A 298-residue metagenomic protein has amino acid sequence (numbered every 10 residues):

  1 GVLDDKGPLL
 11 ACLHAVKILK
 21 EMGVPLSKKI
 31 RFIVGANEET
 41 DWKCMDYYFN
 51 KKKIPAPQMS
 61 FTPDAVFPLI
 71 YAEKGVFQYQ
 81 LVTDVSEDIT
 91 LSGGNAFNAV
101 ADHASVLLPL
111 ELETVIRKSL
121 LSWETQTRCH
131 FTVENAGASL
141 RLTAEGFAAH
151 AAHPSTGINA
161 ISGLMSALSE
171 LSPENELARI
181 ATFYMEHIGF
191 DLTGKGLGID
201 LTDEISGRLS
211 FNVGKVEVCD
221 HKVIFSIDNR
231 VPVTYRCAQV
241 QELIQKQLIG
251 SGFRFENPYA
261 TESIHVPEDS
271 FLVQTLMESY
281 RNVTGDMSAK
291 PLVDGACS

Functional and structural regions predicted by a protein language model:
D5-V85, E113, R117, L192-R208: Acidic/histidine-rich catalytic neighborhood of metal-dependent amide-processing enzymes
P68-Y71, G93-F97, C129-V133, N212-E217: Short beta-strand/turn micro-motifs at beta-sheet edges
F77-Y79, A99-L107: Short glycine-/aliphatic-rich beta-strand segments at the starts of folded cytosolic domains
T83, L108-L112, A144-G146, N229-V231: Short beta-strand-to-loop capping motifs
D84-N95, T125-C129, G207-N212: Short amphipathic beta-strand starts and helix->beta connectors
V115-T127, S155-G163, A167-E170, Q239-L248: Short amphipathic alpha-helices in soluble, non-transmembrane regions that often serve as interface/regulatory elements
N135-F147: Self-splicing inteins and homing endonuclease
E145-D220, S226, R230-Q239, R254-S298: An extended, acidic, His-containing surface patch that forms the Zn2+-binding/catalytic region of metallohydrolases
